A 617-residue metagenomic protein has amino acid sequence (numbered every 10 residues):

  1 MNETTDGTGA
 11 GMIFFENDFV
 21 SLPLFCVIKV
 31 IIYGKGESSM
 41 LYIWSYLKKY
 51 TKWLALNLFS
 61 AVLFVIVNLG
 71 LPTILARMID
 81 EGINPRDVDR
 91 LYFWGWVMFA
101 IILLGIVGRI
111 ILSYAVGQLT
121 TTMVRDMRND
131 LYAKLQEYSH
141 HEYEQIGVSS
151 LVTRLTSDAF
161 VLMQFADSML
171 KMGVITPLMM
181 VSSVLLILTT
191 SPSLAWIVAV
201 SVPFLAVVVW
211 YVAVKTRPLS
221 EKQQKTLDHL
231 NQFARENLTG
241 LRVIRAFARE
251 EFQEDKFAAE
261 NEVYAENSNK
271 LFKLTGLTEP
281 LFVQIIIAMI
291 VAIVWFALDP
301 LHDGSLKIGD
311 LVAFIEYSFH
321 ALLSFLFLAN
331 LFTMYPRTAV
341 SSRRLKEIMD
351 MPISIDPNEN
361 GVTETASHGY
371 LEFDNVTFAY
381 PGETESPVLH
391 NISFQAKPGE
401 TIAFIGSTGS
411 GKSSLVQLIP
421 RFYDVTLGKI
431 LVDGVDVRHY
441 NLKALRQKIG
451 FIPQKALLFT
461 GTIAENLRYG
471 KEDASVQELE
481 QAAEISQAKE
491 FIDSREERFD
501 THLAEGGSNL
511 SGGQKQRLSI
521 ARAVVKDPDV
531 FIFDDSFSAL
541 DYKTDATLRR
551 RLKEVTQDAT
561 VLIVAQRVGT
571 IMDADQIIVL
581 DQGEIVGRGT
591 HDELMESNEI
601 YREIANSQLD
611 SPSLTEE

Functional and structural regions predicted by a protein language model:
M12, E16-G36, L54-I111, A115 (+2 more regions): Transmembrane helix-loop-helix hairpins at lipid-water interfaces of multipass membrane proteins, especially the type-1
V20, L24-I31, K35, E364-E617: ABC-type nucleotide-binding domain
Y33, S39, I43, F59-S60 (+16 more regions): Juxtamembrane helix-loop junctions of ABC transporter transmembrane domains
K48-K52, V116, E137-H141, S157-L170 (+8 more regions): An intracellular "coupling" helix at the cytosolic face of ABC transporter transmembrane type-1 domains
K49, W53-I66, R77, I101 (+3 more regions): Transmembrane helices of ABC transporter permease
D87-R90, S182, L186-V200, K270-R344 (+1 more regions): Helix-loop-helix
L131, L135, I244, L345 (+1 more regions): Helix-loop junctions and hydrophobic alpha-helical segments within the transmembrane domains of large membrane
I353-A366: Pre-NBD coupling/linker segments of ABC/ABC-like ATPases
